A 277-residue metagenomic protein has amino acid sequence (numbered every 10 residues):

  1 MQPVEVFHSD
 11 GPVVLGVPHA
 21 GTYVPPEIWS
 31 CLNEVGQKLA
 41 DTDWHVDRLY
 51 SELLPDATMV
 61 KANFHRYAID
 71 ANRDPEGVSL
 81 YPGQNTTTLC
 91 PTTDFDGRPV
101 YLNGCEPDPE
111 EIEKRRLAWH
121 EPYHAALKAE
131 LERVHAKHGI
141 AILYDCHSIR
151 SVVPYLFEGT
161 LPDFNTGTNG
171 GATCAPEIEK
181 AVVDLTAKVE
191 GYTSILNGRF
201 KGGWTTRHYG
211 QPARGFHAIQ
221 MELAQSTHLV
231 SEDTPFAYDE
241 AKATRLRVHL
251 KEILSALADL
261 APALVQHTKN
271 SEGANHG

Functional and structural regions predicted by a protein language model:
M1-L143, S148-G277: N-terminal catalytic or cofactor-binding beta/alpha core of small enzyme domains
